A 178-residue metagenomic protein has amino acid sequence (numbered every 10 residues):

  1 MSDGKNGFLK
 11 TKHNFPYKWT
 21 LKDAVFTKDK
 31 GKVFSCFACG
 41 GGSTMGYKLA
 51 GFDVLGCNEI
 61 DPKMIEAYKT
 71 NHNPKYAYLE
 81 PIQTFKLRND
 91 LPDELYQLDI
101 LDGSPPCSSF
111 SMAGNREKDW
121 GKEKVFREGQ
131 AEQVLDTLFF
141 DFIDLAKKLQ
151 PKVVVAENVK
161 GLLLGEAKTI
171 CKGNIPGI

Functional and structural regions predicted by a protein language model:
M1-I178: Conserved active-site and SAM-binding loop architecture of S-adenosyl-L-methionine-dependent nucleic-acid
